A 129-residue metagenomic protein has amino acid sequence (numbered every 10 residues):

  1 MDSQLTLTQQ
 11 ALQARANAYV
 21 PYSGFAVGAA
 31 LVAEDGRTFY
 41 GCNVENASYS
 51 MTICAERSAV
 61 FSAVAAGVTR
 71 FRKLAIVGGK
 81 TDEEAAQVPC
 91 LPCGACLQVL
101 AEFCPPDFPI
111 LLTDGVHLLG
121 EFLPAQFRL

Functional and structural regions predicted by a protein language model:
D2-N17, V68-L129: C-terminal binding/interaction regions
Y22-G24, T52, A101-C104: Solvent-exposed alpha-helices and their adjacent loops that cap or buttress functional pockets in soluble metabolic
G24-A33: Short beta-strand scaffold segments in enzyme catalytic cores
V32-E34, N43-V44: Histidine- and/or cysteine-centered catalytic micro-motif in compact active-site loops
N43-S58: Compact, glycine-rich, soluble single-domain proteins
E56, S62-T69: Active-site- and interface-proximal helix/loop "cap" or "latch" segments in soluble metabolic and energy-transducing
